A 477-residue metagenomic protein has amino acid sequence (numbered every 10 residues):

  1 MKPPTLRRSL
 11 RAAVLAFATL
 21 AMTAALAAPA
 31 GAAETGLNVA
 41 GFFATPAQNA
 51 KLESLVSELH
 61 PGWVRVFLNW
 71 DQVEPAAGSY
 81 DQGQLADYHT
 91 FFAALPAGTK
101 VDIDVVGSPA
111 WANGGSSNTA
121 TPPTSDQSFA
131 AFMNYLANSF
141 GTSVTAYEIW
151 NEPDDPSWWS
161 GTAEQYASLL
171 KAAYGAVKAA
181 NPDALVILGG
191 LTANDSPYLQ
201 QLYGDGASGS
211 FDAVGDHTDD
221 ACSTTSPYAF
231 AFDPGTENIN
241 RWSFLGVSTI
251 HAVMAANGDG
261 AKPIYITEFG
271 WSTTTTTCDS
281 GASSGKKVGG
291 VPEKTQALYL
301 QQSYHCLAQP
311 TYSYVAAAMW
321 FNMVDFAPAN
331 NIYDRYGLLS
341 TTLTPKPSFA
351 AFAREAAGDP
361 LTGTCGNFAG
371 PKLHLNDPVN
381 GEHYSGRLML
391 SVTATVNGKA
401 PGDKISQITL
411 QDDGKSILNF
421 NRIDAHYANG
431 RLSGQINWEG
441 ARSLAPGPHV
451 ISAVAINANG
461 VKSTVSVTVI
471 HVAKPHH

Functional and structural regions predicted by a protein language model:
A13-A25: Bacterial N-terminal signal peptides
T23-L37, Y135, H477: C-terminal region of N-terminal signal peptides and the immediate post-cleavage residues of exported proteins
G31-N69: Boundary/entry segment of secreted carbohydrate-active catalytic domains
E34-G36, G62-R65, K100-D102, T145-E148 (+4 more regions): Structural preference for beta-strand elements that scaffold enzyme active sites
P46-N49, S125-D126, A130-F132, A163-G290 (+1 more regions): Noncatalytic carbohydrate-binding groove/subsite architecture in carbohydrate-active enzymes
V56-N194, T274: Substrate-binding cleft and catalytic face of glycoside hydrolase catalytic domains, especially the flexible beta-alpha
S139, P153, G281-Q302, C306-N376: Aromatic-rich peripheral "rim/lid" segments of glycoside hydrolase catalytic domains that contact and position glycan
G366-H477: Long, low-complexity serine/threonine/glycine- and acidic-rich segments characteristic of extracellular
